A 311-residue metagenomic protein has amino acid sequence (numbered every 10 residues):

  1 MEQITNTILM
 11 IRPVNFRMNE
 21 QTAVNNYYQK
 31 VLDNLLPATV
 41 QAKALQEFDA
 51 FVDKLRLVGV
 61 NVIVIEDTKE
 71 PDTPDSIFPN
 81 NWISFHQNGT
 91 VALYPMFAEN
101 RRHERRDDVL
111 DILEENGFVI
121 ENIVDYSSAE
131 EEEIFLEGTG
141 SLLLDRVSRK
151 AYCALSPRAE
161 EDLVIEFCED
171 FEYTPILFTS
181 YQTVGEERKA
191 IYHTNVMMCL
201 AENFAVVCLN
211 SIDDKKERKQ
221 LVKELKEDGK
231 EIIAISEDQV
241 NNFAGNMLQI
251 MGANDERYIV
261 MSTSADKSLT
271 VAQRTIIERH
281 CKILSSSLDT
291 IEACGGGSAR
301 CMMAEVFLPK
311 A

Functional and structural regions predicted by a protein language model:
M1-A311: The feature marks the mature, well-folded catalytic cores of soluble enzymes
